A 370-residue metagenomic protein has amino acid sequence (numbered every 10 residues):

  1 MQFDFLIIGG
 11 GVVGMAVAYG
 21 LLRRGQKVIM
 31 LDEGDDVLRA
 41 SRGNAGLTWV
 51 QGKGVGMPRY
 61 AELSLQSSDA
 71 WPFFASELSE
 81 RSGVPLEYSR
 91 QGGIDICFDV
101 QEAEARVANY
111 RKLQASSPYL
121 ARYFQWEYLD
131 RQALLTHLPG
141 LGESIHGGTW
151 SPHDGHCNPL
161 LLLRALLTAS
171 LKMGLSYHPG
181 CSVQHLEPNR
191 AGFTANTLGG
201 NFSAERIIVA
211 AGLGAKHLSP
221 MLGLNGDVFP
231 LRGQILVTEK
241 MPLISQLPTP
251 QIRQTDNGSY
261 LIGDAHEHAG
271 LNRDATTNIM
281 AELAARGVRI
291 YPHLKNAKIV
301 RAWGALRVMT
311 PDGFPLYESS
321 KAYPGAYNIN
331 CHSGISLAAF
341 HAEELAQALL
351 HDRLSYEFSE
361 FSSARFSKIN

Functional and structural regions predicted by a protein language model:
F3-M30: N-terminal Rossmann-like FAD-binding beta1-loop-alpha1 element of flavoenzymes
G10, G52, A211-G212: Glycine-rich, N-terminal phosphate-binding loop of Rossmann-like dinucleotide-binding domains
V13, D36, G214: Conserved Rossmann-like nucleotide-cofactor binding loop
Y19-R24, E33, G46-T48, G83-S89 (+3 more regions): Active-site substrate-recognition segment that forms the wall of the catalytic cavity or substrate channel
L47-A133, R286-V288: Dinucleotide-binding Rossmann-like beta1-alpha1 core, especially the glycine-rich loop that anchors the ADP
V84-C97, R122-M173, A265-A269, P324 (+1 more regions): Helix-loop-beta segment of a Rossmann-like dinucleotide-binding subdomain
G142, T149-E205, G214: Helical element adjacent to the flavin cofactor pocket in flavoenzyme catalytic cores
H293-N370: C-terminal catalytic lobe of FAD-dependent flavoproteins
